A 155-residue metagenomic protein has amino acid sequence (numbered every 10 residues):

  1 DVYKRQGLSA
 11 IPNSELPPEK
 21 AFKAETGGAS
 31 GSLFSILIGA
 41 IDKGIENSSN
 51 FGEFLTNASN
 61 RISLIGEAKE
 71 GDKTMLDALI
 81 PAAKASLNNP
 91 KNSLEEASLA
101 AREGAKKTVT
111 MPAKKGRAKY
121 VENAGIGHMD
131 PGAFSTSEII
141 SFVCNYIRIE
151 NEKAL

Functional and structural regions predicted by a protein language model:
D1-L155: N-terminal loops that bind phosphate or other acidic moieties and the adjacent beta-alpha structural core
